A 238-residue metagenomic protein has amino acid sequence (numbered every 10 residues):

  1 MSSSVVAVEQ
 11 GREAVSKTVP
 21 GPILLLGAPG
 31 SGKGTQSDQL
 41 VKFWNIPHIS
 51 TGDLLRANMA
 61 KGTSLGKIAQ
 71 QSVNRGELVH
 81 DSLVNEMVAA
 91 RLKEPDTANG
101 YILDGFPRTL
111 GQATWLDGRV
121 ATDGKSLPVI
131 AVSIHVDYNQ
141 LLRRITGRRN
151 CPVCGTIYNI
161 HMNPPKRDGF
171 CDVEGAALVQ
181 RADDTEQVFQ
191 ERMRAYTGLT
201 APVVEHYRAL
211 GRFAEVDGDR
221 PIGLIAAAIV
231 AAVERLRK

Functional and structural regions predicted by a protein language model:
M1-K238: Glycine-rich phosphate-binding loop of ATP-dependent small-molecule kinases
